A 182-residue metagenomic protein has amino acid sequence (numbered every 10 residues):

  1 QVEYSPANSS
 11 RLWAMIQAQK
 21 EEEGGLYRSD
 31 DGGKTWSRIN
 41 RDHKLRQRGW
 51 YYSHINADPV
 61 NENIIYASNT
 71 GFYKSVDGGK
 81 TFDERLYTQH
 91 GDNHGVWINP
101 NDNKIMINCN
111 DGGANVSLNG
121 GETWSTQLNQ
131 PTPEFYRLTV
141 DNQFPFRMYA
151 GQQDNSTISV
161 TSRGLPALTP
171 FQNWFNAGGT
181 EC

Functional and structural regions predicted by a protein language model:
Q1-C182: Beta-propeller blade termini and top-face loops
